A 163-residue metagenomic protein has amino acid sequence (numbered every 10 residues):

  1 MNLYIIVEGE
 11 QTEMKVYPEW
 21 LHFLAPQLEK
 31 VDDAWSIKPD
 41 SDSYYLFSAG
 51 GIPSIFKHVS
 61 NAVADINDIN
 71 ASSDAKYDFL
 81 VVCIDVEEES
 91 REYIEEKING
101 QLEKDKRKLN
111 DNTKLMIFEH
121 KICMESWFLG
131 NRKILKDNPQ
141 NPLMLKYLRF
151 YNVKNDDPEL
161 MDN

Functional and structural regions predicted by a protein language model:
M1, Y77-D78, N110-L115: Short glycine-/polar-rich loops that comprise or flank the Walker A/P-loop and associated switch/sensor motifs
M1-A75: RecA-like P-loop NTPase motor core
I6-E8, K76-E89: Acidic beta-strand-to-loop metal/phosphate-binding motif
W20, F47-G50, V59, L80 (+3 more regions): Generic signature of intrinsically disordered, low-complexity segments enriched in small/polar residues
I84-N163: Activity-critical C-terminal alpha-helical subdomain
